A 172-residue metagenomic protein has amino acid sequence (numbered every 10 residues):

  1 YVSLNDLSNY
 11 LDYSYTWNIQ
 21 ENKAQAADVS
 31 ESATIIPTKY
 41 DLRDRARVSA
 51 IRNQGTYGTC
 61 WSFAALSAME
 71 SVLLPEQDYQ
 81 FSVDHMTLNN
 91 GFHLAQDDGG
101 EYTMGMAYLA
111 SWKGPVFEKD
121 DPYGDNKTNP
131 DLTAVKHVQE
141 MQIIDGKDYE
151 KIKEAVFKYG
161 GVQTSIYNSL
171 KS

Functional and structural regions predicted by a protein language model:
Y1-S172: Catalytic-core signature of thiol
